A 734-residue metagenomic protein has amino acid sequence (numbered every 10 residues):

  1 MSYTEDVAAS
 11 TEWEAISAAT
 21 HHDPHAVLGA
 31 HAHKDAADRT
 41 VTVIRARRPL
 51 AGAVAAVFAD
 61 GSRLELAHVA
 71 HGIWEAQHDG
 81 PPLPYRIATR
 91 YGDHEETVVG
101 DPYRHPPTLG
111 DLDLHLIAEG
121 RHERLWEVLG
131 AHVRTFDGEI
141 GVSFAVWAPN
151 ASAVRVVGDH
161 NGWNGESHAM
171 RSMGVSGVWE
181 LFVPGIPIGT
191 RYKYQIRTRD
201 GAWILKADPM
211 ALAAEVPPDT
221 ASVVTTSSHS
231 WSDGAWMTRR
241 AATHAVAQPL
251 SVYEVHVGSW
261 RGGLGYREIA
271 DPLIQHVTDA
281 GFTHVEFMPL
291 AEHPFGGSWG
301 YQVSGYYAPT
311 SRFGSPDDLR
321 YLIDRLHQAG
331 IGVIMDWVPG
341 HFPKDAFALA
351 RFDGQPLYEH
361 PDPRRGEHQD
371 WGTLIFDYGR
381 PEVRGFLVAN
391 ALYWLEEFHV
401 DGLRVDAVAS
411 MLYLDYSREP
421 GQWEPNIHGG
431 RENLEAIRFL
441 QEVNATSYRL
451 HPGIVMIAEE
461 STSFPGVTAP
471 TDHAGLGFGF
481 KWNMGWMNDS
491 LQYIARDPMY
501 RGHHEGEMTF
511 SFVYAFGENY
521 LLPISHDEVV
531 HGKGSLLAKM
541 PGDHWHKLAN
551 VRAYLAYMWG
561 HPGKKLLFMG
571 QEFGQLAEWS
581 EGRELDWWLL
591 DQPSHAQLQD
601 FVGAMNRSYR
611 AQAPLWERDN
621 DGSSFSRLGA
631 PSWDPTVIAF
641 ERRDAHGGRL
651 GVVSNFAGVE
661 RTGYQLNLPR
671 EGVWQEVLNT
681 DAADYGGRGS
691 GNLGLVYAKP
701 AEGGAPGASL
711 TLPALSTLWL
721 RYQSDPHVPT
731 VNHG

Functional and structural regions predicted by a protein language model:
M1-L250, G262, Y266-G281, W545-L548 (+2 more regions): Carbohydrate-interacting/catalytic domains
V54, V154, V285-F287, L403 (+1 more regions): Hydrophobic residues within beta-strands of alpha/beta enzymes
A148-N150, G174, G185, H256-R261 (+8 more regions): Short, flexible loop/turn elements at secondary-structure junctions
W203-I204, R261, H293-G296, H341-D345 (+6 more regions): Short catalytic/ligand-binding loop motif for oxyanion handling, primarily in non-cytosolic enzymes, centered on
A213-P217, G234-A247, V252, H256-E432 (+2 more regions): Substrate-binding/active-site clefts of carbohydrate-active enzymes
A308-R312, I427-L434, D543-W545, L589-A596: A short acidic, glycine-rich active-site loop that binds or catalyzes chemistry on phosphate/adenosine moieties
H399-D401, E419-E584, R610-L666, R670-D681 (+1 more regions): Conserved alpha/beta catalytic core and glycan-binding cleft of carbohydrate-active enzymes
